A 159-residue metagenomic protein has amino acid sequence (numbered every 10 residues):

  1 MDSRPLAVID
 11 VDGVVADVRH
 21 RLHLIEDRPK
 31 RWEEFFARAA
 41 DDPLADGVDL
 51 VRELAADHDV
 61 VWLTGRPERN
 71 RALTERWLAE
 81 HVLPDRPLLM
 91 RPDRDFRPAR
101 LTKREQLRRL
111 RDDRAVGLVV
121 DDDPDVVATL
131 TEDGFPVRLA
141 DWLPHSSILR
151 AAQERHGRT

Functional and structural regions predicted by a protein language model:
D2, D57, L110-V116: Glycine-rich phosphate-binding loop signature in dinucleotide/nucleotide-binding domains
D2-R97: Alpha-helical substrate-recognition element adjacent to the catalytic core
D27-R28, A79-L83, L107, R138-L139 (+1 more regions): Short, low-complexity, polar/charged sequence segments that are solvent-exposed and flexible
F35-D41, P144-T159: A short, conserved beta-to-alpha structural element at the edge of catalytic cores that scaffolds binding
W77, T102-K103, A152-H156: Short low-complexity, flexible loop/linker segments enriched in glycine and/or proline with clustered acidic
D93-A99, L143-I148: A short acidic, often aromatic-flanked loop/helix-cap motif at beta-alpha or helix-coil junctions that lines enzyme
P98-R111: Short loop-to-alpha-helix "cap/lid" segments that border enzyme active sites across diverse enzyme classes
L107, D113-E154: Acidic, Mg2+-coordinating phosphoryl-transfer loop and its flanking beta/alpha structural elements, shared across
